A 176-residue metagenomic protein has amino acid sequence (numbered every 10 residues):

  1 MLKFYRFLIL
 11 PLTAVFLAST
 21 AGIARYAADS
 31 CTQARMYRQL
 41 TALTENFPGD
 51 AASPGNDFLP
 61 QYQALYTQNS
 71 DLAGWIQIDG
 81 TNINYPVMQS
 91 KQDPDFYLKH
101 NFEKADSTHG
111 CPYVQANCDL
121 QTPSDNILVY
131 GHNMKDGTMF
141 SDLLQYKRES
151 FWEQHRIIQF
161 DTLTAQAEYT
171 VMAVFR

Functional and structural regions predicted by a protein language model:
M1-V15: N-terminal Sec-pathway targeting helices
F16-R176: Solvent-exposed, non-transmembrane regions of membrane-associated and secreted proteins
